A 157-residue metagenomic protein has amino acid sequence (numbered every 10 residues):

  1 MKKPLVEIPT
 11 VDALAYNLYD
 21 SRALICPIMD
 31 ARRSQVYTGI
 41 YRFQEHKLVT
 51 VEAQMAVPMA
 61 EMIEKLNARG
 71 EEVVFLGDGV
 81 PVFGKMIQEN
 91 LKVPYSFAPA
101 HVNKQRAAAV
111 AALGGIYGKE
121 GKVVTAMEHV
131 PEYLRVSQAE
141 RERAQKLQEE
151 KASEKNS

Functional and structural regions predicted by a protein language model:
K3-K104: Surface "functional belts" at beta-alpha junctions
S96-S157: Acyltransferase
